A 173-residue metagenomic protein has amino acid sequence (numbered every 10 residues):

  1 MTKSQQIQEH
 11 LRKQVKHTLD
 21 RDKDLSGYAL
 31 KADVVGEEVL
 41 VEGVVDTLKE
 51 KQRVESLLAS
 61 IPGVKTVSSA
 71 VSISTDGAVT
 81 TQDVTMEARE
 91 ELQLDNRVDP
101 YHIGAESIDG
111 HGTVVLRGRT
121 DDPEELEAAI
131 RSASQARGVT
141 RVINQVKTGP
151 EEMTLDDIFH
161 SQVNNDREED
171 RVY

Functional and structural regions predicted by a protein language model:
M1-Y173: N-terminal targeting leaders
